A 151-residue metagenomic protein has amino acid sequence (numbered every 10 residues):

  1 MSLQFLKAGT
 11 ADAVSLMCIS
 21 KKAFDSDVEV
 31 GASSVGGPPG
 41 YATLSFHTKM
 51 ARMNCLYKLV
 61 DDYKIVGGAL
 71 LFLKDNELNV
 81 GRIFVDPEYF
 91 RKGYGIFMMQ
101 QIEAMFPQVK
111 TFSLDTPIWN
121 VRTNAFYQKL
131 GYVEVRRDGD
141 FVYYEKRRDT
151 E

Functional and structural regions predicted by a protein language model:
Q4-C18: A short beta-loop-alpha structural element at the N-terminal edge of CoA-dependent acyl/N-acetyltransferase catalytic
C18-F46: Conserved GNAT-fold acetyl-CoA-binding loop/helix
L44-K58: A short helix-loop-beta-strand connector motif used in the catalytic cores of GNAT acetyltransferases and, in some
K58, K64-F72, N79-F84: Conserved beta-strand in the GNAT
Y89, G93-Q101: Conserved acetyl-CoA pyrophosphate-binding loop and the N-cap/start of the following alpha-helix in GNAT-like
F90, S113-N124, D140-F141: Conserved beta-strand-loop-alpha-helix junction that forms the acyl-donor binding cleft
I96-F97, A104, I118-R137: Conserved active-site alpha-helix within GNAT-family acetyltransferase domains
D140-E151: Terminal substrate-recognition subdomain of acyl/acetyltransferases
